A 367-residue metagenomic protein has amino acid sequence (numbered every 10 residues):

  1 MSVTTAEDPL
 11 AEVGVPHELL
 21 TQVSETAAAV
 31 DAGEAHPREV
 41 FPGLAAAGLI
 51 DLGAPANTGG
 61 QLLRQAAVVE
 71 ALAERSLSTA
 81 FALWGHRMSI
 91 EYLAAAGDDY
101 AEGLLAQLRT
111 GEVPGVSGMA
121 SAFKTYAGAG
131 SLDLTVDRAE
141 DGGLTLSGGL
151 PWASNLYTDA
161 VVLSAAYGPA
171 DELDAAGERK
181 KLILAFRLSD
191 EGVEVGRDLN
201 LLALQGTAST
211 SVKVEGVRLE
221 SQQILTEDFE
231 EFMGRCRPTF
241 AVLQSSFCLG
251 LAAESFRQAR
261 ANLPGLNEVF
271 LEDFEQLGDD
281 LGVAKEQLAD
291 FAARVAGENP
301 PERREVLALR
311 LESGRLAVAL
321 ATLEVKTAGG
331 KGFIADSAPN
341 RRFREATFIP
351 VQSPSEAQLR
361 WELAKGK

Functional and structural regions predicted by a protein language model:
M1-R64: A generic N-terminal leader/anchor concept
S24-A32, P264, G282-R315, T322-I334: C-terminal helix-coil-helix/basic helical segment that borders enzyme active sites and/or dimer interfaces and provides
H36-A46, I50-G149, S154: Glycine-rich flavin
G60-L63, R138, S221-E230, G329: Acidic-glycine-rich active-site phosphate/pyrophosphate-binding loop
G149-D190: DPxDG-like acidic metal-binding loop motif
L199-G282: Glycine-rich beta->alpha junctions and the first turn(s) of the following alpha-helix
G250, E275-K285, L307, L311-V318 (+1 more regions): Generic structural signal for well-ordered, non-transmembrane alpha-helical segments in soluble/cytosolic regions
G330-K367: Glycine-rich phosphate/cofactor-binding loops in nucleotide/flavin-utilizing enzymes
